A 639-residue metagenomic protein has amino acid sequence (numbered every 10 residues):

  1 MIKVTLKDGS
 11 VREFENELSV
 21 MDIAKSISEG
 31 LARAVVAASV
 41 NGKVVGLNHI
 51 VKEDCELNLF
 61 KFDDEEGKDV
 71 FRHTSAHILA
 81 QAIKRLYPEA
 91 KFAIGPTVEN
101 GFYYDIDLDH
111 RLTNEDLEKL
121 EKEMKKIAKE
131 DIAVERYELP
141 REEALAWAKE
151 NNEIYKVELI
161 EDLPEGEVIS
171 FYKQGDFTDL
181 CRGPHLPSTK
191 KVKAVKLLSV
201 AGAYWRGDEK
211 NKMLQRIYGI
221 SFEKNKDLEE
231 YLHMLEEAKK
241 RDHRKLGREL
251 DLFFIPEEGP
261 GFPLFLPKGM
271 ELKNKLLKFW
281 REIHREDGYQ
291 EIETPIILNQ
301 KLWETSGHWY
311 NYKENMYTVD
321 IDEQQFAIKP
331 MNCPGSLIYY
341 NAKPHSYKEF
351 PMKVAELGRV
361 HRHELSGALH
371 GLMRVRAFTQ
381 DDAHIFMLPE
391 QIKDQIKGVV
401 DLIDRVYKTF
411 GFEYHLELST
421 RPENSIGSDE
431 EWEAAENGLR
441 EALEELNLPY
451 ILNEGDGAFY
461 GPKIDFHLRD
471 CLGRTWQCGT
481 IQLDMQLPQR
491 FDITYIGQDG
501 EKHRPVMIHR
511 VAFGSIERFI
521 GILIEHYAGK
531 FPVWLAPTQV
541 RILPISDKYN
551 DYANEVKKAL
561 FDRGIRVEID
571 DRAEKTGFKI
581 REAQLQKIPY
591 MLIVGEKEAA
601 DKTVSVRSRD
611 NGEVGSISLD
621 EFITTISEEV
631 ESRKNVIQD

Functional and structural regions predicted by a protein language model:
M1-A93, V98-D639: NTP/phosphate- and nucleic-acid-binding module
